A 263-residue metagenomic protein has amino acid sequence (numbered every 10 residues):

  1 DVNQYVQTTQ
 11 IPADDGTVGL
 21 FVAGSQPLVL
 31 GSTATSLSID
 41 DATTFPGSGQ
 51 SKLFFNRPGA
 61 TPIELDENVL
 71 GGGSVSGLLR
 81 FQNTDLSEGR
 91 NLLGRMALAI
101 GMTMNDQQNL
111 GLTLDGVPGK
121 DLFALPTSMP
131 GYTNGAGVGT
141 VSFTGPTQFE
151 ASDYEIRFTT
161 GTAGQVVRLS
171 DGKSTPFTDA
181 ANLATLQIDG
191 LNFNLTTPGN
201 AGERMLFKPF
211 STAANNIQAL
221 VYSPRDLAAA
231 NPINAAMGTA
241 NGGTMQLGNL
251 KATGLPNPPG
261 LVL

Functional and structural regions predicted by a protein language model:
D1-L263: Structural signature of extracellular appendage/secretion-system components
